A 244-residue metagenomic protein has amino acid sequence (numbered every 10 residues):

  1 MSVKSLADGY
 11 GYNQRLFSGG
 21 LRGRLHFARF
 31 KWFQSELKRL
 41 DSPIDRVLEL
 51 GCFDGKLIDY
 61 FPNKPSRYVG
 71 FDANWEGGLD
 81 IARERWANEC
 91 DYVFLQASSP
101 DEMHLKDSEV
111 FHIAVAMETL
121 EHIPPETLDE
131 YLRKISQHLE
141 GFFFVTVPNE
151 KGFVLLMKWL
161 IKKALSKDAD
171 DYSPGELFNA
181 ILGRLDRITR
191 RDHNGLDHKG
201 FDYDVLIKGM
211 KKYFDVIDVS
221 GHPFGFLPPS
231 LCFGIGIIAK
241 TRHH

Functional and structural regions predicted by a protein language model:
K4-A28, A73, R85, Q96 (+2 more regions): S-adenosyl-L-methionine-dependent methyltransferase catalytic module, highlighting the catalytic core
F33-L155, F233-H244: Conserved SAM-binding loop
